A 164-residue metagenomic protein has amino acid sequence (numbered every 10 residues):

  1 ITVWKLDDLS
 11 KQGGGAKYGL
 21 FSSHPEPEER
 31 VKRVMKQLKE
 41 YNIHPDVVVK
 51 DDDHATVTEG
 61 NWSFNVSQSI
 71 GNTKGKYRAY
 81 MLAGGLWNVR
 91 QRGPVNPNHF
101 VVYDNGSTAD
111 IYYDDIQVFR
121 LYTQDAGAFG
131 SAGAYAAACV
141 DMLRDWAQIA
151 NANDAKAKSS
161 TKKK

Functional and structural regions predicted by a protein language model:
I1-G19, K39-E40: Short helix/loop segments within enzyme catalytic domains that coordinate or immediately flank catalytic cofactors
K11-V34: Catalytic and substrate-binding regions of cell-wall glycan-acting enzymes that process beta-1,4-linked
M35-K164: Terminal leader/tail segments of proteins
